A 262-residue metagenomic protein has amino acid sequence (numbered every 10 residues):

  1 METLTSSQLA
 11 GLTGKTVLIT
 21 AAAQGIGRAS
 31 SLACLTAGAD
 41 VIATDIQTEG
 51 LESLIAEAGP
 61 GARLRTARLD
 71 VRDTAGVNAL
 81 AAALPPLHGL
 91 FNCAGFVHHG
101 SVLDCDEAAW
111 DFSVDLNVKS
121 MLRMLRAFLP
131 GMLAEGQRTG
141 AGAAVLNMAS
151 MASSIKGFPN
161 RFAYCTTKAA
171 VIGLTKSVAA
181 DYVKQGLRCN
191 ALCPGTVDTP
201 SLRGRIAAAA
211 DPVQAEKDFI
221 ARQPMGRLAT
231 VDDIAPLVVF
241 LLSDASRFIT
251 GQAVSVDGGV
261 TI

Functional and structural regions predicted by a protein language model:
T48, P194-G204: Short, flexible catalytic-loop segment of classical short-chain dehydrogenase/reductase
S101-V102, D106-V114, F219: Substrate-binding pocket helix/loop in short-chain dehydrogenase/reductase
C105, K156-C165, S177, R205: Active-site loop-to-helix junction immediately N-terminal to the catalytic Tyr of the SDR YXXXK motif in Rossmann-fold
L125, T167, T175: Active-site helix of classical SDR
S150: Residue(s) in the substrate-gating loop at a strand-loop-helix junction that position the organic substrate next
V183, R188, I249-G251: Short, small/polar-rich loop/turn modules that mediate ligand/substrate recognition or access, typified
R227-V256, T261: C-terminal substrate-recognition "lid" of short-chain dehydrogenase/reductases
